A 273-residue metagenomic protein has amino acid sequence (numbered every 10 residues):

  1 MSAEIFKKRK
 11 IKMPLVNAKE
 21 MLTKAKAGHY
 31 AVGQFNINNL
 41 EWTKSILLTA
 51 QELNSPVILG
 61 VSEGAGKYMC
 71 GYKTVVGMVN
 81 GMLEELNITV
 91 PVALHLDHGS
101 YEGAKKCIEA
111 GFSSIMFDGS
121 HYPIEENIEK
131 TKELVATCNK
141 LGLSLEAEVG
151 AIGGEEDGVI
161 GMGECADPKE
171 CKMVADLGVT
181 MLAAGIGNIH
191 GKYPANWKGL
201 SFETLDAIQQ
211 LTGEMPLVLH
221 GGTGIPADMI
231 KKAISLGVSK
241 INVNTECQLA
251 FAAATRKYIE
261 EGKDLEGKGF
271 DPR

Functional and structural regions predicted by a protein language model:
F6-G33, N80: N-terminal amphipathic alpha-helix/helix-capping segment at the start of soluble metabolic enzymes
A18-K24, L40-A65, C70-T89, H98-G213 (+2 more regions): Alpha/beta enzyme core
V32, V92, L141-E148, D264-R273: Flexible, glycine/charged-enriched surface loops at secondary-structure junctions
G33-N39, L94-G99, E214-I225, M229 (+1 more regions): Histidine-centered catalytic micro-motifs
P226-R273: C-terminal alpha-helical cap/extension of soluble enzyme domains
